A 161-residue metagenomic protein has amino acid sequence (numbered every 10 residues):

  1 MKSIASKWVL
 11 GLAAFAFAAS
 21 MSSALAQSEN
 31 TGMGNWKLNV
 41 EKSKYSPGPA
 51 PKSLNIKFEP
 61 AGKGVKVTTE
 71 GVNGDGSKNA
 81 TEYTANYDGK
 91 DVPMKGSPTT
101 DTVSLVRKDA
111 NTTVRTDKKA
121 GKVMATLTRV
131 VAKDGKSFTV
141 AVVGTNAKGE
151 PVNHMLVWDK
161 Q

Functional and structural regions predicted by a protein language model:
M1-L12: Bacterial N-terminal signal peptides that target proteins for export
K2-S3, L25-Q161: Hydrophobic small-molecule pocket/channel-lining residues, especially in calycin-type beta-barrels
G11-S20: Bacterial N-terminal signal peptides
